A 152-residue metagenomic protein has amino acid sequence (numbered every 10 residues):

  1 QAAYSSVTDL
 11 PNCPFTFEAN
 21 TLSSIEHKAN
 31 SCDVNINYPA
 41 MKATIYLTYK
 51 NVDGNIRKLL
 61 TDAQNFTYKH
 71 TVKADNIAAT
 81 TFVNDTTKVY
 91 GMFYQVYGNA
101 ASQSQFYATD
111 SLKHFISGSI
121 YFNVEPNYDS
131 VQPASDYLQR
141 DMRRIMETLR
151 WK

Functional and structural regions predicted by a protein language model:
Q1-L10: Sec-dependent signal peptide cleavage junction
S5, P14, S31-N35, G91-F93 (+1 more regions): Short, acidic/polar N-cap/turn motifs at the starts of alpha helices
D9-N65: Secretory pathway targeting signatures of secreted, lumenal, and periplasmic proteins
S23, I120-K152: Surface-exposed amphipathic alpha-helical segments
M41-K42, L112-K113, Y121-E125: Short connector loops/turns at beta-strand edges and beta->alpha or beta->beta junctions
I45-G54, Q105-F106, Y128-D136: Second-shell loop/turn segments in exported
Q64-S119: Signature of long, low-cysteine stretches enriched in small and polar/charged residues
